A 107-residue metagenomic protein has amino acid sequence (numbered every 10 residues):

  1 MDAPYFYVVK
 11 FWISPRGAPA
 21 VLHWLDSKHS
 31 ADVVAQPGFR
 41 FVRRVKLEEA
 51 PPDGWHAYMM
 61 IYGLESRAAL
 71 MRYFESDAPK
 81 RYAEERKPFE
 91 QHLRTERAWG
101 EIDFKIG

Functional and structural regions predicted by a protein language model:
M1-Y5, P52-G54: Short, flexible turn/loop "capping" segments at secondary-structure junctions
P4-W12: Active-site-flanking beta-strand signature of metal-NTP-handling nucleotidyl enzymes and homologous cyclase-like
K10, K105-G107: Extracellular/lumen-exposed scaffold segments
W12-L22: Short, surface-exposed ligand-recognition loops at beta-strand->loop->(often short) alpha-helix junctions that present
S30-E48: Short acidic amphipathic segments
V34-R40, W55-A57, G63-W99: An amphipathic, aromatic/His-enriched active-site/gating alpha helix that lines ligand/cofactor pockets
E48-W55, K105: Acidic pyrophosphate-coordinating catalytic loop
